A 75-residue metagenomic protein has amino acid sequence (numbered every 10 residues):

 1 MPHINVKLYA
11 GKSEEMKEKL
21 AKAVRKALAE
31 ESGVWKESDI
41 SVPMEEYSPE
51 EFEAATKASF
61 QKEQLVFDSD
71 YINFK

Functional and structural regions predicted by a protein language model:
P2-K75: A domain-level signal for the structural core that forms small-molecule/cofactor-binding pockets and catalytic centers
